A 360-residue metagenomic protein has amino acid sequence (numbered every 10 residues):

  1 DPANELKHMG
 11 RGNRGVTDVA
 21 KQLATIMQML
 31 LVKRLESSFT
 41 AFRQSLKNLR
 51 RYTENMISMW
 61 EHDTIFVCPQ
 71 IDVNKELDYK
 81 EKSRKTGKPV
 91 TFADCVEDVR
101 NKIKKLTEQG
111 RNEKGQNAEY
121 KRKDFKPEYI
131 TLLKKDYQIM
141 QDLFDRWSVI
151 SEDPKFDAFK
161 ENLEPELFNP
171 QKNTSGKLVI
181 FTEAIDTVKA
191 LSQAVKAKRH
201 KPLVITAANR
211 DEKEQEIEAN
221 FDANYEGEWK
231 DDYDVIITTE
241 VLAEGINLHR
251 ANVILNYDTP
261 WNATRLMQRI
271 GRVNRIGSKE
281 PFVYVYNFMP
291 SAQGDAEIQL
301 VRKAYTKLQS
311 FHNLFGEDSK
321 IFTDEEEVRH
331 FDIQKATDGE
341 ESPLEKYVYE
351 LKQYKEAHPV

Functional and structural regions predicted by a protein language model:
D1-A208, E216, N220, A296-L300: Helicase motor interdomain insertion/brace
S175, K198-K201, D232-Y233, H249-V253 (+1 more regions): Short glycine-/polar-rich loops that comprise or flank the Walker A/P-loop and associated switch/sensor motifs
T182-I185, T238-V241, M289: A short beta-strand-to-loop transition that corresponds to the Sensor-1 phosphate-sensing loop of AAA+ P-loop ATPases
V188-S192, K230-D231, I236-A251, I270-S278: SF2 helicase motor core recognition
I205-T239: Conserved helicase ATPase core of P-loop NTP-dependent helicases/translocases
N262-V285: Conserved SF2 helicase motif VI
S278-V360: C-terminal accessory region of SF2 helicases/translocases
